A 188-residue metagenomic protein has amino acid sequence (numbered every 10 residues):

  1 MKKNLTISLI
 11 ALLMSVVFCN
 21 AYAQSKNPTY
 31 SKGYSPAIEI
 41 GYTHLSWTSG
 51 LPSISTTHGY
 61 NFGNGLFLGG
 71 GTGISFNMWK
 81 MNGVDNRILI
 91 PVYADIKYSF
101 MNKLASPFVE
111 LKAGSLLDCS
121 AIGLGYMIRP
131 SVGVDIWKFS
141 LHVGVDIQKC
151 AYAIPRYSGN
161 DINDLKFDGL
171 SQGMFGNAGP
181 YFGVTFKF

Functional and structural regions predicted by a protein language model:
M1-P28, V184, F188: Bacterial Sec-dependent N-terminal signal peptides
V17-F18, W79, Y152: A short hydrophobic/aromatic micro-motif that marks alpha-helical segments and, especially, helix-coil
Y30, Y34, G173-G176: N-terminal amphipathic alpha-helix initiation
K32-Y34, I40-H44, P52-V143, T185-F188: Gram-negative (and chloroplast) outer-membrane scaffold detector with strong preference for beta-barrel transmembrane
S75, G125-F188: Predominantly the C-terminal beta-signal and adjacent terminal strand-loop region of outer-membrane beta-barrel
